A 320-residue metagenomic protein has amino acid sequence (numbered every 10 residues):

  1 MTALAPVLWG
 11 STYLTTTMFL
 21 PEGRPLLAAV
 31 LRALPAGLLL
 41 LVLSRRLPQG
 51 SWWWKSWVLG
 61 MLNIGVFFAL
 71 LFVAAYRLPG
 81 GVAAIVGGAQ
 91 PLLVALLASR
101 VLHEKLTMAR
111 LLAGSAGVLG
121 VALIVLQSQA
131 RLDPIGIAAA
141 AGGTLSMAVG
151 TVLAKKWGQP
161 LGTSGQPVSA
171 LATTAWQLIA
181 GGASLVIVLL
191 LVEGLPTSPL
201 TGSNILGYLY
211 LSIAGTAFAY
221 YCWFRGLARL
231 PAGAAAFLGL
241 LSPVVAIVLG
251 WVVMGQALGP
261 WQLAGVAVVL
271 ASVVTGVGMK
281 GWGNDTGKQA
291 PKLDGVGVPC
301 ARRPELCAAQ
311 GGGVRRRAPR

Functional and structural regions predicted by a protein language model:
L8-M18, E22, P35-S51, V73 (+5 more regions): Membrane-interface helix-cap regions at the ends of transmembrane helices in multi-pass membrane proteins
L8-T16, L41-G87, A95, L123 (+1 more regions): Specific transmembrane alpha-helical segments of multi-pass solute transporters/efflux pumps, especially DMT/EamA
F19, A28, R32, A74 (+7 more regions): Hydrophobic/aromatic residues within transmembrane alpha-helices of multi-pass small-molecule transporters
L20-V66, P91-L97, S146-L153, T174-E193 (+3 more regions): Transmembrane alpha-helices of multi-pass small-molecule transport proteins
L27-L38, F68, F72-G114, G143 (+1 more regions): Specific alpha-helical transmembrane segments that line the substrate/conduction pathway and gating interfaces
A29-L31, A83-A89, L153-A183, S212-V252: Helix-helix packing/entry segments at the starts of transmembrane helices
L34, L40, L97, L106-L126 (+5 more regions): Hydrophobic transmembrane alpha-helices of multi-pass small-molecule transport proteins
A36-L40, V94-A95, L132-G194, Y208 (+4 more regions): Transmembrane alpha-helical segments that form core, pore/gating elements of small-molecule transporters/exporters
